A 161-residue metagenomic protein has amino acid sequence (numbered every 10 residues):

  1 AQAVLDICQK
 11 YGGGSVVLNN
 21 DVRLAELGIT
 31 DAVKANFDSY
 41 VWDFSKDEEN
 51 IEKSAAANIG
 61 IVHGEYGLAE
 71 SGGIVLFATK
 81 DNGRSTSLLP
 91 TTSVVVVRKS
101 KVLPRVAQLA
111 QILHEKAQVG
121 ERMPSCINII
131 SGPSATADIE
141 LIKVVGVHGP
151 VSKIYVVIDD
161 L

Functional and structural regions predicted by a protein language model:
A1-L161: The feature marks the mature, well-folded catalytic cores of soluble enzymes
